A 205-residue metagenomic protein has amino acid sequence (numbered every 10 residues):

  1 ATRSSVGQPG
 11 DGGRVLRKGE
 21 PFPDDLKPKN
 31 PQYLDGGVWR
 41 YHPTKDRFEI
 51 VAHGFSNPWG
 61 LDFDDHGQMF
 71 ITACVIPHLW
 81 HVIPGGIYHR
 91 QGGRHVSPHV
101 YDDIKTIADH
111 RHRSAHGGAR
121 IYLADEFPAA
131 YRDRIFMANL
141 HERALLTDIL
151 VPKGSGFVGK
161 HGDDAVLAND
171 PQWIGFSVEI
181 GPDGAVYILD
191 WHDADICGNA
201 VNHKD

Functional and structural regions predicted by a protein language model:
A1-D205: Beta-propeller domains with acidic blade repeats across secreted/periplasmic ectodomains and cytosolic WD/CNH propellers
